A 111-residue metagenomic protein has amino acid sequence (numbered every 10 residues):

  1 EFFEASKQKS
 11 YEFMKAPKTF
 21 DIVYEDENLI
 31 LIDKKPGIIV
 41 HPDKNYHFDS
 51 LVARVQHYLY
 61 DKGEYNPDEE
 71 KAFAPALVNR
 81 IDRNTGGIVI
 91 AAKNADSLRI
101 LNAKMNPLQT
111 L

Functional and structural regions predicted by a protein language model:
E1-L111: RNA pseudouridine synthases
